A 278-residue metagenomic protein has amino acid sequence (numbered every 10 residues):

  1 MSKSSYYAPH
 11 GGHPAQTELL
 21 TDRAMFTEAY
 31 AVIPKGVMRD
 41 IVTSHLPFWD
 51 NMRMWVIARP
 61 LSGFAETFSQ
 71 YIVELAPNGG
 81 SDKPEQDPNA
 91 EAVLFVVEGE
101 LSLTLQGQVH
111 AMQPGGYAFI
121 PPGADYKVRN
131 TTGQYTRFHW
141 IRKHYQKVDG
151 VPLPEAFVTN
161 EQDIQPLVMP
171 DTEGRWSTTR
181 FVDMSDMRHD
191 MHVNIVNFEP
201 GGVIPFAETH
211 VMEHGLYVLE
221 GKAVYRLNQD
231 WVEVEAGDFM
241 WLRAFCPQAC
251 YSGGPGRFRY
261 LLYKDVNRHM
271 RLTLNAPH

Functional and structural regions predicted by a protein language model:
S2-T67, G133, R142-M191, N275-H278: A short, N-terminal "cap"/entry segment at the start of jelly-roll beta-barrel domains of the cupin/DSBH fold
S4, L101, G107, G116-R129: N-terminal intrinsically disordered, low-complexity, charge/repeat-rich segments that act as generic
N51-P60, S69-P88, T179-V182, N194-H210 (+1 more regions): Conserved short histidine dyad/triad with adjacent acidic residue
S69, D82-P84, A90, Q106 (+5 more regions): Short, solvent-exposed loop/turn positions at domain surfaces that link secondary-structure elements or cap domain
I72-A76, Q86-L103, I195-E199, T209-L227 (+1 more regions): Short, conserved beta-strand element in jelly-roll/cupin
G107-P122, Q229-A244: Short acidic-glycine-tyrosine-enriched beta hairpin
V109, P122-V148, A244-M270: Ligand-binding loop in jelly-roll beta-barrel domains
F157-G215, L219-Y225, W231-V232: Surface-exposed interaction/gating patches
